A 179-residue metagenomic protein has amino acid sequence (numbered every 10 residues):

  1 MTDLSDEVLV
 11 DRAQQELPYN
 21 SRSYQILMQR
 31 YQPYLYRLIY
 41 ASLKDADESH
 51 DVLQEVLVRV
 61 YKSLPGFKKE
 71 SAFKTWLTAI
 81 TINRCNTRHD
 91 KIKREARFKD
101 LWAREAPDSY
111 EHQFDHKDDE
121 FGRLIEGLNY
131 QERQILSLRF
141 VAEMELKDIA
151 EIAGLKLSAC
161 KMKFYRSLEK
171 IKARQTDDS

Functional and structural regions predicted by a protein language model:
M1-Y34: N-terminal module of bacterial RNA polymerase sigma factors
T2-D3, L9, T87, E95-R123: Internal acidic/polar
L17-I26, Y36-E55, I152, L157 (+1 more regions): Short, charged helix-capping/linker segments at alpha-helix termini
R30-P33, A41-K44, S137-M144: Short helix-capping/turn signature of helix-turn-helix
R37, D51-V58, S71-N83: Structural recognition of an alpha-helix C-terminal capping motif at a helix-to-coil junction
K44, E55-A72, K91-K93: Sigma70-family region 2
P65-K68, A79-D100: Arg/Lys-rich amphipathic alpha helix in sigma70-family domain 2
I82, N86, L124, E132 (+3 more regions): DNA-recognition helix of helix-turn-helix
